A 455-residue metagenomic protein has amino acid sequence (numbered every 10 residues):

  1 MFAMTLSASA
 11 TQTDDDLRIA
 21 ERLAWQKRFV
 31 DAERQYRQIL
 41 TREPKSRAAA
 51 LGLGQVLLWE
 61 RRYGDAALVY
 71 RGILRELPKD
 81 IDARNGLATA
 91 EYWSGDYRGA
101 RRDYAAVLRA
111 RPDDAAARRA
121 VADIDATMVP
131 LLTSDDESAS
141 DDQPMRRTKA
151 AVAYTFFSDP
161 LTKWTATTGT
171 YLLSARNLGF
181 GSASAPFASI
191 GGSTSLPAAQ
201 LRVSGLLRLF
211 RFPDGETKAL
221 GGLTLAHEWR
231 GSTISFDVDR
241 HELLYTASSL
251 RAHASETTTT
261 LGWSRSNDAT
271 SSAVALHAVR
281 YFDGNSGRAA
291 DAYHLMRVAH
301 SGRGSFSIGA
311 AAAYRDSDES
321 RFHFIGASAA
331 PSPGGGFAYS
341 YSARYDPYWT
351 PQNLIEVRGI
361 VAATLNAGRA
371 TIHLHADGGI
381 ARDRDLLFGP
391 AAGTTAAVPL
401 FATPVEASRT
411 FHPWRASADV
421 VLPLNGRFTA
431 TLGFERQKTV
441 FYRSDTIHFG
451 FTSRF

Functional and structural regions predicted by a protein language model:
M1-A10: Sec-dependent N-terminal signal peptides of Gram-negative exported proteins
A10-R28, R34, Q38-T41, L51-F455: Gram-negative and organellar
A48: Thr-Gly-centered strand-to-loop micro-motif
